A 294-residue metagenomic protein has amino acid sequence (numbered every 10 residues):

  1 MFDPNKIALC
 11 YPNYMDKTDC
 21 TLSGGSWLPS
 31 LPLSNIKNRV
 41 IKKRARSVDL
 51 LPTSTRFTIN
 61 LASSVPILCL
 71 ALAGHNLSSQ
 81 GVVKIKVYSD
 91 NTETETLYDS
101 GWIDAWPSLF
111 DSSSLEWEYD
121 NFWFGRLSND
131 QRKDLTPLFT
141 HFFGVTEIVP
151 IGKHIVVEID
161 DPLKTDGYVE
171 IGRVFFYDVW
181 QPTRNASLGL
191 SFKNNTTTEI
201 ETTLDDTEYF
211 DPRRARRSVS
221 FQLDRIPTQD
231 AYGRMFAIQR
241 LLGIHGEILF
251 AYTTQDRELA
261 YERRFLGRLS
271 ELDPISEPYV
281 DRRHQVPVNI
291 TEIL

Functional and structural regions predicted by a protein language model:
M1-P12, T18-T55, A62-L294: Extracellular/virion structural assembly segments
